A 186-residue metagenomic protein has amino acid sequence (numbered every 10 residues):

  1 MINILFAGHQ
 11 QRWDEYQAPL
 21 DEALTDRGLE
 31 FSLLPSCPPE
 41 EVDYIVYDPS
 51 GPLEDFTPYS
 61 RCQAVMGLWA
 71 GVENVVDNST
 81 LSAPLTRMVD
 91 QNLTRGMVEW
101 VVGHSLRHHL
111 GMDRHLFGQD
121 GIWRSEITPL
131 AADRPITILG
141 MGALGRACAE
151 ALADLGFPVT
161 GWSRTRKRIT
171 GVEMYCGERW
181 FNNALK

Functional and structural regions predicted by a protein language model:
M1, S82, A132-P135: Phosphate-coordination loops involved in phosphoryl transfer and adenosine-cofactor binding
M1-D43: N-terminal glycine-/charge-rich "phosphate-binding" loop or analogous flexible N-terminal tail
L5-F6, G28-L33, D43-D48, Q63-L68 (+1 more regions): Short, hydrophobic beta-strand segments that form beta-sheet elements in well-ordered domains
R27, S60-R61, S79-S82, L155 (+1 more regions): Short, structured coil segments at secondary-structure junctions
E30-E41, E54-D55, T170-L185: Short acidic low-complexity segments
D43-G118: Phosphate/diphosphate ligand-binding glycine-rich loop within oxidoreductases
Q119-P129: A short, basic/flexible loop-to-alpha-helix module at the beginning of a structural domain
I127-K186: Rossmann-like dinucleotide/phosphate-binding beta-alpha-beta segment
